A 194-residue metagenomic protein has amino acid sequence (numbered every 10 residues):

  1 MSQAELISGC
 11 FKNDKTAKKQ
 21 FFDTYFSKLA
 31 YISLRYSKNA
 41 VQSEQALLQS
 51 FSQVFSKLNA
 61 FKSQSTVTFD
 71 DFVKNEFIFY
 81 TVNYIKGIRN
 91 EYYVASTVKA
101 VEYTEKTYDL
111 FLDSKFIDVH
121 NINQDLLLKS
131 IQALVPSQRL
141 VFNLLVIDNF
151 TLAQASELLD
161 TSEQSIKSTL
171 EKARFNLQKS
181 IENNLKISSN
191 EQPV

Functional and structural regions predicted by a protein language model:
E5-C10, L126-L134: Short amphipathic alpha-helical boundary/capping segments
S8-Y31, R35: A short, charge-rich alpha-helical start-of-domain segment used by transcription regulators
F11-K12, L48-T66: Sigma70-family region 2
T16, S27, K38, V67 (+1 more regions): Residue-level signal for the short linker/turn that defines the boundary of a DNA-recognition helix
F21, Y25, L29, S50 (+3 more regions): Residue-level preference for hydrophobic side chains embedded in well-ordered alpha helices
A60-K62, N75-T97: Arg/Lys-rich amphipathic alpha helix in sigma70-family domain 2
Y92-H120: Internal acidic/polar
L127-S130, P136-Q138, L144-I147, L152-I187: DNA-recognition helix of helix-turn-helix
